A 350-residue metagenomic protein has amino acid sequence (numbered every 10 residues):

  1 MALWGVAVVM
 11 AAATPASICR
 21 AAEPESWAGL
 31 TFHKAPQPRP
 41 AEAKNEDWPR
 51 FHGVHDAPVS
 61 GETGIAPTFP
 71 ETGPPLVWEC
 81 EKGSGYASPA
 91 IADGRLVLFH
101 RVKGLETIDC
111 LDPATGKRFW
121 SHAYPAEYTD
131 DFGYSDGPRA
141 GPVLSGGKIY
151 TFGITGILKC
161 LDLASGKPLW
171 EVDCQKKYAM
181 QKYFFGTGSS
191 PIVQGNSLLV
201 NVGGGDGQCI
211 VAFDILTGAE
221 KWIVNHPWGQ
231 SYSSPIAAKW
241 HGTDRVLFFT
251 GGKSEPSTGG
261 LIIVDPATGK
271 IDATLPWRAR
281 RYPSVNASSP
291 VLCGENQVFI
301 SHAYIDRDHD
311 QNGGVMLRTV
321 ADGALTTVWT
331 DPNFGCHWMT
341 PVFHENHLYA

Functional and structural regions predicted by a protein language model:
A2-P15: Bacterial N-terminal signal peptides
P15-A350: Noncatalytic, solvent-exposed loop/strand surfaces of beta-propeller-type extracellular/periplasmic domains
